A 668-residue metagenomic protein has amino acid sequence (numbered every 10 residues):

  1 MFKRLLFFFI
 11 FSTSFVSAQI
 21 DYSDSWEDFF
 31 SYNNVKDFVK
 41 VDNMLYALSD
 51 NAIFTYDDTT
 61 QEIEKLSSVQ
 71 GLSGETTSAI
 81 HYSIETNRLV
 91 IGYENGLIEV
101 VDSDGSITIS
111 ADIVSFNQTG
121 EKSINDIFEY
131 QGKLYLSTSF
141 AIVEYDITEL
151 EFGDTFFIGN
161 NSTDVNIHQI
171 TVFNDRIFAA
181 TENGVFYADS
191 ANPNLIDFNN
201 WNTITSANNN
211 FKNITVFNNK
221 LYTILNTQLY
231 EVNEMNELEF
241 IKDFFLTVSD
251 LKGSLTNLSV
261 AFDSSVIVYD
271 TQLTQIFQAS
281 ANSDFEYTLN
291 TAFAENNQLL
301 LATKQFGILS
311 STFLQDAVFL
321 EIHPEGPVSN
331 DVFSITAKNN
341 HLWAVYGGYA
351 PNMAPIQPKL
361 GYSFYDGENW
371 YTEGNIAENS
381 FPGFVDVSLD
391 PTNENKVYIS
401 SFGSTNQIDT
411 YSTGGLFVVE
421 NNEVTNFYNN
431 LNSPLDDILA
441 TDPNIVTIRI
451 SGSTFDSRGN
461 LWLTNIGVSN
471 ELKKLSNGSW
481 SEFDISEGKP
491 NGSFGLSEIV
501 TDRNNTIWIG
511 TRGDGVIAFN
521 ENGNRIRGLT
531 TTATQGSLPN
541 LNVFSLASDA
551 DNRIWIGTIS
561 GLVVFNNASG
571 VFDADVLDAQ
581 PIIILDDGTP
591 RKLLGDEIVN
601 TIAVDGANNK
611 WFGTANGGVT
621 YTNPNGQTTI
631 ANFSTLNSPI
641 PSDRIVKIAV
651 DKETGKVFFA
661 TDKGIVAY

Functional and structural regions predicted by a protein language model:
M1-D24, N460, Y668: Bacterial Sec-dependent N-terminal signal peptides
Q19-E64, T291-E295, L300-A302, G307-V328 (+4 more regions): An edge-strand/N-cap motif at the start of beta-rich repeat modules
I20-V41, S67-I84, S110-Y130, D154-F173 (+12 more regions): Short coil-to-beta transitions that initiate beta-strands within beta-rich domains
M44-A47, R88-V90, K133-L136, R176-A179 (+10 more regions): Conserved beta-propeller blade signature
F54, G96-L97, A141-V143, G184-F186 (+10 more regions): Short glycine/acidic-enriched loop and turn motifs that connect beta-strands
D104-S106, I147-L150, D189-L195, L273 (+5 more regions): Short loop/turn segments immediately following beta-strands, especially the blade-tip and inter-blade linker loops
Q357-G367, T413-E420, K474: Beta-propeller blade signature
V563, R644-Y668: Blade-level signature of beta-propeller repeat domains, shared across WD40, Kelch, NHL, RCC1 and BNR/Asp-box propellers
